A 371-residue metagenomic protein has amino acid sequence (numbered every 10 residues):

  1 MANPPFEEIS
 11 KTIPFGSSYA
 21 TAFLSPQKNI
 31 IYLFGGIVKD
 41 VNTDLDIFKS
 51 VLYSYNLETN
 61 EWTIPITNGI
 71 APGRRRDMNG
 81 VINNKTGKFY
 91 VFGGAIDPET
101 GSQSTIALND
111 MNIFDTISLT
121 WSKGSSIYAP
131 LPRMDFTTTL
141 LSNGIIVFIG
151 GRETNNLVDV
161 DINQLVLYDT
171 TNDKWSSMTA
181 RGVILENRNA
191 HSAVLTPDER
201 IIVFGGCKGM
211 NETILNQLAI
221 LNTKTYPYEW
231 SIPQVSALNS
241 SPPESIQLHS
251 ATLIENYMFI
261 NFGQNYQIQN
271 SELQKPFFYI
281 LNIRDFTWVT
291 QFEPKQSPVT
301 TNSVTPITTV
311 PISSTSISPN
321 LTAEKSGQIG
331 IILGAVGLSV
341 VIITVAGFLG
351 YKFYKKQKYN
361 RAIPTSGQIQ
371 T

Functional and structural regions predicted by a protein language model:
M1-T371: Kelch-like beta-propeller repeat domains
